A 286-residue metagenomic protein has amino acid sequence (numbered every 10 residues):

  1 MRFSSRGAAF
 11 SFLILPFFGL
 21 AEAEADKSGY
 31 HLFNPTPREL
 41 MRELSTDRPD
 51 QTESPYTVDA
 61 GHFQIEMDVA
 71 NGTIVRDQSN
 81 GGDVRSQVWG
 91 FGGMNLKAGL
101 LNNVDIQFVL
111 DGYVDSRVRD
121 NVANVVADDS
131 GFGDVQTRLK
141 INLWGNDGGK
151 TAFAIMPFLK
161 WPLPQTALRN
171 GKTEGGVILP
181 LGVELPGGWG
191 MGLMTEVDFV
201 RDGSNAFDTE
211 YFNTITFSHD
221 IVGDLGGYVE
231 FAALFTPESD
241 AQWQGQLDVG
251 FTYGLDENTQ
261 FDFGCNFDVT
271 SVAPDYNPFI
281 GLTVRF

Functional and structural regions predicted by a protein language model:
M1-F10: Bacterial N-terminal signal peptides that target proteins for export
S5-R6, F18-E22: Short, intrinsically disordered, low-complexity terminal segments
A9-F17: Bacterial N-terminal signal peptides
A23-F286: Transmembrane beta-barrel domains of Gram-negative outer membranes and organellar outer membranes
